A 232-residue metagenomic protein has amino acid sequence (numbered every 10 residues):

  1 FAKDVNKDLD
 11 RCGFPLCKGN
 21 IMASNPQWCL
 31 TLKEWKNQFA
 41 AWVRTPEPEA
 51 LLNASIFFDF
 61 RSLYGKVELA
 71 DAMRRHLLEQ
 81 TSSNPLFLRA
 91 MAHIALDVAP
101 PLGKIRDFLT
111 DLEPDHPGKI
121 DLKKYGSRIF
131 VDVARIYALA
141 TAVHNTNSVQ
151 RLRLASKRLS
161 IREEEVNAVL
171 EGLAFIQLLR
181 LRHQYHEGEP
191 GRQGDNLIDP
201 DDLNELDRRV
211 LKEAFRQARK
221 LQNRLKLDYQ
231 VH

Functional and structural regions predicted by a protein language model:
F1-S83, F87: Conserved catalytic core of two-metal-ion nucleotidyltransferases
G65-H232: Conserved nucleotidyltransferase catalytic core and NTase-mimicking acidic/glycine-rich helix/loop elements in nucleic
